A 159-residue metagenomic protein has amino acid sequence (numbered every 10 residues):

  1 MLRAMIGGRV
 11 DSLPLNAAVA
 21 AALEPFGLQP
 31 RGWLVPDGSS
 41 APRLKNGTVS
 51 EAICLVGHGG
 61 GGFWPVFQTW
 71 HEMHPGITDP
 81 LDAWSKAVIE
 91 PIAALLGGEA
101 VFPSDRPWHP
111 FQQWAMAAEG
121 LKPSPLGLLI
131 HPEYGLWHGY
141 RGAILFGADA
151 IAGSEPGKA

Functional and structural regions predicted by a protein language model:
L2-K158: Auxiliary alpha/beta "docking" domains used to position bulky ligands
